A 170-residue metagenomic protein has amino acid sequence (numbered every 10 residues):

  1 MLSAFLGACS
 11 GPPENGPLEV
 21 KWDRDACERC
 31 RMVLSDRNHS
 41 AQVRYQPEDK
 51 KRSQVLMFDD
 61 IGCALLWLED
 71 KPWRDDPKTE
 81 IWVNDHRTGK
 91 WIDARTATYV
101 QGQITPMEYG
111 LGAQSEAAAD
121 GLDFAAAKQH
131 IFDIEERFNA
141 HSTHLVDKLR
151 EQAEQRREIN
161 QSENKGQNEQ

Functional and structural regions predicted by a protein language model:
F5-A8: C-terminal motif of bacterial Sec signal peptides marking the signal peptidase cleavage site
S10-P13: Bacterial signal peptide processing site
N15-W22: Short, flexible, mixed-charge glycine/proline-rich loop motifs that serve as phosphate/nucleic-acid-contacting
R24-M57, I61-G62: Post-signal-peptide N-terminal segment of Sec-exported extracytoplasmic proteins
K51-Q101: Mature extracytoplasmic domains of secretory-pathway proteins
N84-Q129: A contiguous, mid-protein "functional segment" used to position or interact with cofactors/ions or partner subunits
L111-Q170: C-terminal partner/receptor-binding element of secreted or periplasmic proteins
